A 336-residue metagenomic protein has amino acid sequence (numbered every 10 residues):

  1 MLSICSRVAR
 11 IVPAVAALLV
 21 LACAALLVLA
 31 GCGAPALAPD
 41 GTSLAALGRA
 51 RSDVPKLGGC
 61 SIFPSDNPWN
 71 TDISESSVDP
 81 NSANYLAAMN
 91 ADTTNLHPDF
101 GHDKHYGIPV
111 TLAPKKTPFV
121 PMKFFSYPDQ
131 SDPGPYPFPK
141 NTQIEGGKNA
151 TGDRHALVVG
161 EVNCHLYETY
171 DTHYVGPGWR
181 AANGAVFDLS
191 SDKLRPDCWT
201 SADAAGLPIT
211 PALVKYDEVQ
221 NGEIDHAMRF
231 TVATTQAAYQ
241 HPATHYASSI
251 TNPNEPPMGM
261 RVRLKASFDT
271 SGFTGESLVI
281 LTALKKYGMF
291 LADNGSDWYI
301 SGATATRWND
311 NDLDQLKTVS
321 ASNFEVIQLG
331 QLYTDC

Functional and structural regions predicted by a protein language model:
M1-A14: N-terminal secretory signal peptides that target proteins for export/translocation
C5-V8, L37, L47-R49: Intrinsically disordered, low-complexity sequence elements enriched in Ser/Thr/Gly/Pro
G41-C336: Short, surface-exposed polybasic-aromatic patches that bind anionic ligands, especially phosphate groups
